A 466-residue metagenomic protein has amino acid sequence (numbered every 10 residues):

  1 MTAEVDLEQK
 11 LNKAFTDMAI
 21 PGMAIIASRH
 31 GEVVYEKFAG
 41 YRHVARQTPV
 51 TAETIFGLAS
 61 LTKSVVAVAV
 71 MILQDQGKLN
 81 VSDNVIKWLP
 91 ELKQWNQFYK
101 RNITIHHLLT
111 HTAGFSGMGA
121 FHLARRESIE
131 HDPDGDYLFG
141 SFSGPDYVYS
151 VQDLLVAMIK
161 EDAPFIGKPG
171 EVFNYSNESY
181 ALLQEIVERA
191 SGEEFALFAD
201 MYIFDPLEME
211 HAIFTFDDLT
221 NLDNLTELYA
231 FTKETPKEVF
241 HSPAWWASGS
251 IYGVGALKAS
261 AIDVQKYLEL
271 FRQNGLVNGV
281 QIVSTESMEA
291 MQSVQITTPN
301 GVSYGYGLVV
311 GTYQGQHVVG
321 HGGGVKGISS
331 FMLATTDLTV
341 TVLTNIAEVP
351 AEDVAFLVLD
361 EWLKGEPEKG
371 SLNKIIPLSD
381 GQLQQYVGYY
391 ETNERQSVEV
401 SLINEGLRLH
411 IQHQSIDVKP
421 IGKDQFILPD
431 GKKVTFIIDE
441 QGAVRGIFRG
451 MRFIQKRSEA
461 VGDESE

Functional and structural regions predicted by a protein language model:
M1-F38, R126-I129, E188-M201, D205 (+1 more regions): Catalytic loop of the DD-peptidase/beta-lactamase superfamily, centered on the K-T-G motif and neighboring
I20-G22, V34, Q76, N80-S82 (+6 more regions): Short secondary-structure junction motifs
R29, Y41-N177, E193, T220 (+1 more regions): Active-site-proximal loop and beta-strand segments within enzyme catalytic domains
E32, V156-P164, Q184, L268-R272: Amphipathic, well-packed alpha-helical segments that form the structural scaffold of globular domains
V33-E36, L92-K100, T110-A120, P206-D217 (+2 more regions): Secretory-pathway/luminal and periplasmic proteins that interact with or process carbohydrate-rich
V65, M71-P90, A190-D218, G279-M288: Short, well-structured active-site flanking segments
T104, S179, S260-D263: An acidic site on a long C-lobe helix of protein kinase domains
L108, L183, V264-Y267: Structural scaffold positions in well-ordered secondary structure
